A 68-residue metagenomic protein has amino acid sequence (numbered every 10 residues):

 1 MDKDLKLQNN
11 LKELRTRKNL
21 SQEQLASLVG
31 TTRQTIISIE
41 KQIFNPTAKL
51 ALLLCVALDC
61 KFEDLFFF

Functional and structural regions predicted by a protein language model:
M1-R17: A short, Lys/Arg-rich alpha-helix, primarily the initiator
N9, N19-L20, P46-K49: Residue-level signal for the short linker/turn that defines the boundary of a DNA-recognition helix
T16, S27, V56: Alpha-helical residues within the helix-turn-helix
L20-I37: Short alpha-helical DNA-recognition segment
K49-D64: DNA major-groove recognition helix of helix-turn-helix/homeodomain DNA-binding modules
F67-F68: Short, charged recognition helix plus adjacent turn of helix-turn-helix-like nucleic-acid-binding domains
